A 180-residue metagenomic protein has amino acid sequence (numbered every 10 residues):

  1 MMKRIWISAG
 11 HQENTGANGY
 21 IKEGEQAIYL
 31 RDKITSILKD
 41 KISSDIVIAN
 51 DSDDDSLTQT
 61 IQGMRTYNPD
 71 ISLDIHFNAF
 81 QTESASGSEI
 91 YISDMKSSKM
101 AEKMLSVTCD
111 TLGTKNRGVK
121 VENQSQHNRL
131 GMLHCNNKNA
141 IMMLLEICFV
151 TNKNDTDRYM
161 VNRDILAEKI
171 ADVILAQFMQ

Functional and structural regions predicted by a protein language model:
M1-K99: Catalytic-core regions of hydrolytic enzymes
K3-W6, Q12, Y67, S72-N78 (+1 more regions): Active-site-adjacent mobile loop/cap segments within catalytic or ligand-binding domains
G19-I21, K41, T60, M104 (+2 more regions): General "foldedness" signal
Y29-I37, K99-G113, T156-Q180: Long, well-ordered alpha-helical scaffolding segments within enzyme catalytic domains, especially pronounced
S43-S44, N116, N139-I141: A generic structural signal for alpha->beta connector loops
S52-D54, L112-N136: Short catalytic/ligand-gating loop segments at beta-alpha or beta-beta junctions within enzyme catalytic domains
